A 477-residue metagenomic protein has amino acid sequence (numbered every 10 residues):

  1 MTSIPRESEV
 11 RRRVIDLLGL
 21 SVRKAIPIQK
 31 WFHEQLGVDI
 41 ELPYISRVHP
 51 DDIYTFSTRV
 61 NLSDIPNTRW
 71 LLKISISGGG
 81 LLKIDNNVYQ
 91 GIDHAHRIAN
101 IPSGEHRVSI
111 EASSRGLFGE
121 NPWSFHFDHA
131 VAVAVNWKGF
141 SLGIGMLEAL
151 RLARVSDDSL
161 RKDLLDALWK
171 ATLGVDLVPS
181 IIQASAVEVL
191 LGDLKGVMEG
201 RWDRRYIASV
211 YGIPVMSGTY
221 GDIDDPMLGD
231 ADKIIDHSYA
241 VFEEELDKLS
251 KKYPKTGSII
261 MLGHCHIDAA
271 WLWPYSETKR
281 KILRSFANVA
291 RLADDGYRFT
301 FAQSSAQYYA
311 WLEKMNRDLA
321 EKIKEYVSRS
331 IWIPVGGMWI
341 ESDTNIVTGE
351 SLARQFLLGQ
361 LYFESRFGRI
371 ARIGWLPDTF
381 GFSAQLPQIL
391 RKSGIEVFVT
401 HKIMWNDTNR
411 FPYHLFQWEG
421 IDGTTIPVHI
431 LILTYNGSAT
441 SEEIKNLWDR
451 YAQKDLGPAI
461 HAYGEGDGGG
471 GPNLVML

Functional and structural regions predicted by a protein language model:
T2-I45, G79, P102-L477: Catalytic-domain carbohydrate-binding cleft regions of carbohydrate-active enzymes
H49-D64: Short beta-strands within extracellular/lumenal beta-sheet-rich domains
I53, S75, R410-F411: Short solvent-exposed loop/turn micro-motifs enriched in small/polar/acidic residues
F56-T58, H96-A99, H106: Short strand-edge motifs at loop-to-beta-strand transitions and within beta-strands of extracellular beta-rich domains
N61-S63, S75-S77, S113: Solvent-exposed strand-to-loop "edge" motifs in beta-rich extracellular domains
N61-S63, T68, G257: Secondary-structure-rich domain cores
P66-K83, V108: Aromatic-lined ligand-binding clefts that engage carbohydrates, nucleic acids, or primary amines
S77-R97: Solvent-exposed beta-strand/loop surfaces of large extracellular or lumenal domains
